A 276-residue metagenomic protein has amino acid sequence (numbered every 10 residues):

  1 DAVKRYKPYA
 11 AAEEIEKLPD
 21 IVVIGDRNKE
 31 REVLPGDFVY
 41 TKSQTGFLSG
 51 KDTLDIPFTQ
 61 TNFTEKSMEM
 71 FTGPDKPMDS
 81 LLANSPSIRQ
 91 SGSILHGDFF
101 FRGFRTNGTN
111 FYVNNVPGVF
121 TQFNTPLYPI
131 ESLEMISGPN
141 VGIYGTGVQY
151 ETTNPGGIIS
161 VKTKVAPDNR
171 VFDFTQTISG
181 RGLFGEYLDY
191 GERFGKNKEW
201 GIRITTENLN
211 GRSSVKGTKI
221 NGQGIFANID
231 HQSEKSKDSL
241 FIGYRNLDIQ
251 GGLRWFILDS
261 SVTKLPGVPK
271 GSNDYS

Functional and structural regions predicted by a protein language model:
A2-K66: Short, acidic, small-residue-rich periplasmic hinge/interaction motif at the N-terminus of Gram-negative outer-membrane
V3-K7, E13, T106-F111, A166-V171: Short, charged/polar, Gly/Pro-enriched secondary-structure boundary elements
T59-E65, M70, M78, N84 (+2 more regions): Periplasmic plug
D98, V119, I158, Y187-D189 (+1 more regions): Membrane-embedded beta-strand positions in outer-membrane beta-barrel channels/transporters
P129-T175, K198: A beta-strand signature from Gram-negative outer-membrane beta-barrel systems, especially the internal plug domain
V171-D173, I178-G271: Transmembrane beta-barrel wall of Gram-negative outer-membrane proteins
